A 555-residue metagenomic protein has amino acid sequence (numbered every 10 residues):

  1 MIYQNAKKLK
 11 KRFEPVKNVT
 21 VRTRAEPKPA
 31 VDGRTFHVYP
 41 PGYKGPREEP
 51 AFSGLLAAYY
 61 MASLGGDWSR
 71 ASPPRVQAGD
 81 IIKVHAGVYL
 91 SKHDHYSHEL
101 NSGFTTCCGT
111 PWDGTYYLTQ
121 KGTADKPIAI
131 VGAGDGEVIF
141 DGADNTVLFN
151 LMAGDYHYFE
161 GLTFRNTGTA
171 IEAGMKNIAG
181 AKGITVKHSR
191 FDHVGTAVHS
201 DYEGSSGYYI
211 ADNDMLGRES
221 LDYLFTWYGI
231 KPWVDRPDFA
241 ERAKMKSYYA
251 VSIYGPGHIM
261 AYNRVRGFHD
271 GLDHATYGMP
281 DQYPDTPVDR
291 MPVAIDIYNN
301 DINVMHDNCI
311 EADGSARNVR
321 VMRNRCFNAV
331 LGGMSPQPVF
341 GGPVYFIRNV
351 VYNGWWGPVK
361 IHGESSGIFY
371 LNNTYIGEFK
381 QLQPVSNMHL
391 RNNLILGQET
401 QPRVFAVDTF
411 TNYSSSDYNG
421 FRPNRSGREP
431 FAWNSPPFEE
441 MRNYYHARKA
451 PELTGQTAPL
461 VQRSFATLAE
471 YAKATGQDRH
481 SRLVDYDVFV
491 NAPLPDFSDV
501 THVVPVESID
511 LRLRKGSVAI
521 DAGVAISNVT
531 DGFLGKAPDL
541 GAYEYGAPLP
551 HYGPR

Functional and structural regions predicted by a protein language model:
Y3-K11: Short, solvent-exposed loop/turn segments at the edges of extracellular beta-sandwich modules
K10-T20: Extracellular fibronectin type III
V21-A25: Interdomain boundary/hinge segments at the C-termini of tandem beta-sandwich modules
P29, G42-G45, D80, H98-T110 (+4 more regions): Acidic, glycine- and Ser/Thr-rich low-complexity intrinsically disordered tracts in extracellular/secreted proteins
T35-H85, S91, P111-L118, Y471 (+1 more regions): Acidic Gly/Asp/Thr-rich repetitive segments characteristic of extracellular carbohydrate-active and adhesion proteins
Y59-Y60, G66-R75, L90-L100, T110-G122 (+7 more regions): Short, T/G/N/S-enriched strand-turn elements that build extracellular solenoid repeat scaffolds
H85, P127, A133-G136, D155-N166 (+9 more regions): Right-handed parallel beta-helix
L90-S97, G103-E172, E219-Y223, I230 (+1 more regions): Right-handed parallel beta-helix/beta-spiral solenoid domain characteristic of secreted/periplasmic
